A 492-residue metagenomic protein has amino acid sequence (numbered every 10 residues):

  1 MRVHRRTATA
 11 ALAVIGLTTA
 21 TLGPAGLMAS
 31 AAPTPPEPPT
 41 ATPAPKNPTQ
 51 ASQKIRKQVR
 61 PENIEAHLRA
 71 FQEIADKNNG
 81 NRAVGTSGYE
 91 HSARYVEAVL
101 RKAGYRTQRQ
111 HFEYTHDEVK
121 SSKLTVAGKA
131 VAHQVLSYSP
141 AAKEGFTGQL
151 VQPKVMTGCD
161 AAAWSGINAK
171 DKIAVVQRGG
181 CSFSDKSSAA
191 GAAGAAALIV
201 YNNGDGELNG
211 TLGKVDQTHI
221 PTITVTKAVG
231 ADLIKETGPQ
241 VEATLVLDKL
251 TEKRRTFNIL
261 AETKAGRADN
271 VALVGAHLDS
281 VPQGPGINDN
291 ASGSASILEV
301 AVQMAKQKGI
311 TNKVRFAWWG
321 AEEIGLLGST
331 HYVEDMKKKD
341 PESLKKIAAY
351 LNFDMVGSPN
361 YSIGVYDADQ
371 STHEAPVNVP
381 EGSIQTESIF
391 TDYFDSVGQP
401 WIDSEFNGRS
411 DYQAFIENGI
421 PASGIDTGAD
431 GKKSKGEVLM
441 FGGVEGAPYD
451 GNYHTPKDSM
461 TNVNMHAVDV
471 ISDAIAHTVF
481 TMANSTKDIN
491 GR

Functional and structural regions predicted by a protein language model:
M1-P33: Secretory targeting and sorting signals
A31-R94, A98, A103, E262-A265 (+2 more regions): N-terminal hydrophobic or amphipathic helices/low-complexity stretches enriched in small/hydrophobic/Pro/Gly
T49-P61, K77-G88, S137, Q152 (+9 more regions): Second-shell loop/turn segments in exported
K57, A66-R69, E73-K170: Noncatalytic luminal/extracellular "stalk/propeptide" segments of secretory-pathway proteins
V84-T86, H133-T226, W401: Extracellular/luminal Protease-associated
L136-D160, K214-I287, E299-V302, K306 (+1 more regions): Soluble metallo-hydrolase cores and metallopeptidase-like ectodomains found primarily in the secretory/periplasmic
D269, G309, W319-A429, K433: Metal-dependent peptidase/peptidase-like ectodomains
K432-R492: His/Asp/Glu-rich mid-to-C-terminal helical/loop segments that flank catalytic regions of hydrolases
